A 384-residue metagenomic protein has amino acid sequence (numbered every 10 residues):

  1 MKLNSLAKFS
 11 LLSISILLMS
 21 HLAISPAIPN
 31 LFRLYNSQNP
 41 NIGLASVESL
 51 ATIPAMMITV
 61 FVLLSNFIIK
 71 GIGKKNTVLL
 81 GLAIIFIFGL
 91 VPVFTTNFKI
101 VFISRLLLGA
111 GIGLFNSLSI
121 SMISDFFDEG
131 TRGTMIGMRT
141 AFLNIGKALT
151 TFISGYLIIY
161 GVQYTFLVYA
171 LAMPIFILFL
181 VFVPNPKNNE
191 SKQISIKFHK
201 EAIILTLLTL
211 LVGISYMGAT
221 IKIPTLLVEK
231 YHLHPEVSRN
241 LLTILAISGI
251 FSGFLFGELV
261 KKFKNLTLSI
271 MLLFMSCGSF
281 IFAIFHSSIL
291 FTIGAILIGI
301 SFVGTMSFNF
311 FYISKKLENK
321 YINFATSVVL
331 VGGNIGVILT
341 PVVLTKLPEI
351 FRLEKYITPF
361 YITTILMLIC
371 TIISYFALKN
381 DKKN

Functional and structural regions predicted by a protein language model:
S25, E201-I250: Extracytoplasmic gate region of multi-pass secondary transporters
I28-V60: Extracellular/periplasmic helix-loop-helix junction of adjacent transmembrane segments in MFS-like secondary
T59-F98: Conserved MFS/SLC helix-loop-helix module at the cytosolic interface between two early adjacent transmembrane helices
V60-K74, S252-K264, P348-E349: Helix-to-loop junctions at the C-terminal end of transmembrane segments in multipass secondary transporters
F98, S104-L143: Cytoplasmic helix-loop-helix junction between adjacent transmembrane helices in 12-TM secondary transporters
E129-G130, M138-P184: Helix-loop-helix hairpin linking two adjacent transmembrane segments in secondary transporters
N265-N309: C-terminal transmembrane helical hairpin of 12-TM major facilitator-type secondary transporters
K316-L353: A late C-terminal transmembrane helix in Major Facilitator Superfamily
